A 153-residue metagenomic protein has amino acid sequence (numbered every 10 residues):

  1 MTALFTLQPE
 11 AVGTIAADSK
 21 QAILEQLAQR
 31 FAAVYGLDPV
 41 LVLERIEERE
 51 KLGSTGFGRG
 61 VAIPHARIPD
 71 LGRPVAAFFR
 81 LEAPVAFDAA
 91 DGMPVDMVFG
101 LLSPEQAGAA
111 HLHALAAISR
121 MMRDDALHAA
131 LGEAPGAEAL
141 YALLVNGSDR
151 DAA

Functional and structural regions predicted by a protein language model:
M1-A153: Cytosolic covalent-transfer regions centered on His/Cys nucleophiles that carry phosphoryl or persulfide groups
